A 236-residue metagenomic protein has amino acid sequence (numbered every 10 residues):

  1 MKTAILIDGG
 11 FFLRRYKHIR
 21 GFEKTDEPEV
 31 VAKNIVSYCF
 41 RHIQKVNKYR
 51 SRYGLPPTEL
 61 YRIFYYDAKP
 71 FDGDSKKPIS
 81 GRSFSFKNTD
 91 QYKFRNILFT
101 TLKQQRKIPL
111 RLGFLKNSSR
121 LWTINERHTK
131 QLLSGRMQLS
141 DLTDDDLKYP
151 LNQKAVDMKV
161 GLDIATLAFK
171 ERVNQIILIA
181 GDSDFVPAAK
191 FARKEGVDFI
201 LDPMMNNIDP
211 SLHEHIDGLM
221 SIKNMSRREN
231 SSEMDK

Functional and structural regions predicted by a protein language model:
M1-Q131, D144-D145, Y149, D198: Domain-level signal for Mg2+-assisted phosphodiester chemistry and nucleotide/NA-binding surfaces in nucleic-acid
L115-K236: Nuclease catalytic cores that cleave nucleic-acid phosphodiester bonds, predominantly acidic two-metal-ion
